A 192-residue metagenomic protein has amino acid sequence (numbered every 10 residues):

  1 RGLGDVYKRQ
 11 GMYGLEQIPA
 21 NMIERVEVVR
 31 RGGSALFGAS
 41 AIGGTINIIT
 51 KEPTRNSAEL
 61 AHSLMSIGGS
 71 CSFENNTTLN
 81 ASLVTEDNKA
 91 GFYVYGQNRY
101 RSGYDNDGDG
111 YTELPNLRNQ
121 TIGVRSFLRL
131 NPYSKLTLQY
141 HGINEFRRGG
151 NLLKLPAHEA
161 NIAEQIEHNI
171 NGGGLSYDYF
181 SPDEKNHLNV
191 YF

Functional and structural regions predicted by a protein language model:
D5-R30: Short acidic/polar hinge/loop motifs at secondary-structure boundaries that mediate gating or recognition
E16, A39, S70-E74, T85 (+2 more regions): Transmembrane beta-barrel outer-membrane domains
V26-E27, I46-I48: Non-catalytic regulatory/gating segments with a bias toward low-complexity or hydrophobic composition
G33, K51-L83, P115: Short strand-turn segments of transmembrane beta-barrel domains in outer membranes, especially the first one or two
I42-G44, A58, N75-L79, A90 (+2 more regions): Hydrophobic, lipid-facing positions within transmembrane beta-strands of outer-membrane proteins
P53-S57, T85-A90, Y133-K135, S181-H187: Short loop/turn motifs that connect adjacent beta-strands in outer-membrane beta-barrel proteins
L60-G69, T77, V94-Y100, L138-G142 (+1 more regions): Transmembrane beta-barrel strands of outer-membrane/channel proteins
R101-T121, F127-R129, Y133-L188: Flexible loop and strand-edge segments within Gram-negative outer membrane beta-barrel domains
